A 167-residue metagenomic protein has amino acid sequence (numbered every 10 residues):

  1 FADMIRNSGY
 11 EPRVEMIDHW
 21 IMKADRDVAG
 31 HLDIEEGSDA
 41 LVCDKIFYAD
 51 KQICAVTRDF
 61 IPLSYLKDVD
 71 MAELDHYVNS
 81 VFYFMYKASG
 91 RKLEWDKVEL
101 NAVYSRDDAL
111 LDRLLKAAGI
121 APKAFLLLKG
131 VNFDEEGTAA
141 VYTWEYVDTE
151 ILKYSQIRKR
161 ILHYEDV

Functional and structural regions predicted by a protein language model:
F1-V167: All-alpha effector-binding/dimerization core of bacterial HTH-type transcriptional repressors
